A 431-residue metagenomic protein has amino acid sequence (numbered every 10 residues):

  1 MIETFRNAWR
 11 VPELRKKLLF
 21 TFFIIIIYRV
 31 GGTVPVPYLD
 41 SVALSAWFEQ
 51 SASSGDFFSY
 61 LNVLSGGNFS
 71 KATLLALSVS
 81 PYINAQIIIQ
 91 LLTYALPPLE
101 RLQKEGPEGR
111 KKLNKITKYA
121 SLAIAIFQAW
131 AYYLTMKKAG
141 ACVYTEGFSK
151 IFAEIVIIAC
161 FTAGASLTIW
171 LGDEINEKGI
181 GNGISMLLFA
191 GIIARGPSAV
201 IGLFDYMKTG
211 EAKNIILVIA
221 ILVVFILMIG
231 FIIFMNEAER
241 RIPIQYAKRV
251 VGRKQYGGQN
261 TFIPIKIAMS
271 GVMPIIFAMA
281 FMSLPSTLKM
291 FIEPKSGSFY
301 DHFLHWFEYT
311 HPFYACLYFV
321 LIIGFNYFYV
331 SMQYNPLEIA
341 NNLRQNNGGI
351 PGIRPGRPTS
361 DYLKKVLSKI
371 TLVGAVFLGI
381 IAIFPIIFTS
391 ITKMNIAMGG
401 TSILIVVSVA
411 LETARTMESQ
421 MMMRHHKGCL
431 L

Functional and structural regions predicted by a protein language model:
M1-Q103, P107-L431: N-terminal cationic and glycine-rich segments that engage phosphates or anionic surfaces
